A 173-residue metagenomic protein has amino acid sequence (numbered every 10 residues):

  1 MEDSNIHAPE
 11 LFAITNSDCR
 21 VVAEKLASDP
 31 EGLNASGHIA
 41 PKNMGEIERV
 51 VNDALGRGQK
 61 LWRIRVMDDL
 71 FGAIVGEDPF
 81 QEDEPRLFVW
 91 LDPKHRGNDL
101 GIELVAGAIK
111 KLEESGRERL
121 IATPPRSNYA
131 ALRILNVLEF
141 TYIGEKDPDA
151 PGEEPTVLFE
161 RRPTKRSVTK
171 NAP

Functional and structural regions predicted by a protein language model:
M1-R49, K165-P173: A short, well-structured alpha-helix characteristic of acyl/acetyltransferase catalytic modules
A27, G37-K94, R162-R166: Acetyl-CoA-dependent GNAT
I74-D78, T123-P125, I134: Long, contiguous binding/interaction regions
H95, D99-G107: Conserved acetyl-CoA pyrophosphate-binding loop and the N-cap/start of the following alpha-helix in GNAT-like
I102, R126-G144: Conserved active-site alpha-helix within GNAT-family acetyltransferase domains
E114-P124: Conserved GNAT acetyl-CoA-binding A-motif
T123-P124, E139-L158: Conserved catalytic-core motifs of GNAT/GCN5-like acyltransferases
